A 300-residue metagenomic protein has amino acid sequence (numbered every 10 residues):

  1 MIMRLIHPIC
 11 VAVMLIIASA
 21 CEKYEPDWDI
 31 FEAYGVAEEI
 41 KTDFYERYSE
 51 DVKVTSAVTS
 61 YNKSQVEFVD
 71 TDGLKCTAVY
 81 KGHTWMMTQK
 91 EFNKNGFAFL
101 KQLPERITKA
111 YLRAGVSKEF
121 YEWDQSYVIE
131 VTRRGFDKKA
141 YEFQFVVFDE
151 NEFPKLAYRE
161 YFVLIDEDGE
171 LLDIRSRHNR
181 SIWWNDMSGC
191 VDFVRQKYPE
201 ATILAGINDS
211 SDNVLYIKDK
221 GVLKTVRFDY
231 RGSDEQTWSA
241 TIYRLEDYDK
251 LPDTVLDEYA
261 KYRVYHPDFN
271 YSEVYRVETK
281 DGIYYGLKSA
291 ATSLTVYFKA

Functional and structural regions predicted by a protein language model:
L5-P8, A12-T42, Y48-D51: Bacterial Sec-dependent N-terminal signal peptides
F31-A300: First exposed extracellular module after export/assembly in secreted or surface-exposed proteins
